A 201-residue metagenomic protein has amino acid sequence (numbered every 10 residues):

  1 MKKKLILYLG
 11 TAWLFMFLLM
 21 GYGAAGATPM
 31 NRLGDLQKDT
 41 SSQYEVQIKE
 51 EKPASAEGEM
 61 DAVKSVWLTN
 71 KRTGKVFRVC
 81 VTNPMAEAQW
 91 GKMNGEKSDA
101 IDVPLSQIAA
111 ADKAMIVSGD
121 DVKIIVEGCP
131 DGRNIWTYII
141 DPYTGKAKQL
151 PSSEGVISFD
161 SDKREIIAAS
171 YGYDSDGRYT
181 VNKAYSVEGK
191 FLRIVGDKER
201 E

Functional and structural regions predicted by a protein language model:
M1-A12: Bacterial N-terminal signal peptides that target proteins for export
G10-G21: Bacterial N-terminal signal peptides
M20-P29: Sec-dependent signal peptide cleavage junction
P29, V66-D102, G132-S152, Y179-K198: Surface-exposed loop/turn elements that mediate protein-protein interactions on large endomembrane-trafficking
N31-K38, E87-W90, Q107-I116, P151-D162 (+1 more regions): Repeated scaffold domains used in trafficking and secretory/extracellular systems, primarily beta-propellers
S41-M60, S65-W67, D120-P130, R164-G172 (+1 more regions): Short beta-strand elements that form the blades of beta-propeller/WD-repeat-like and other beta-sheet-rich scaffold
G91-M115, I166-G172: Short, surface-exposed secondary-structure junctions/capping segments
A109-G145: Surface-exposed, polar helix/loop patches in the mature regions of secreted/periplasmic/lumenal proteins that form
